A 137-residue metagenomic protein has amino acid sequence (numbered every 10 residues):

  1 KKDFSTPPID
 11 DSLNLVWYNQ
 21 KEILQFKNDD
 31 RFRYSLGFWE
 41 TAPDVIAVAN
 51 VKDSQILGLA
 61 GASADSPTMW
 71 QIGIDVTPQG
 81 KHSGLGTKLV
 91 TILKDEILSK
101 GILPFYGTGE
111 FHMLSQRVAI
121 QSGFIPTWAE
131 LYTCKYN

Functional and structural regions predicted by a protein language model:
K1-F4, T41-A47, A64, G107 (+1 more regions): Long, contiguous binding/interaction regions
K1-L24: Acyl-donor-binding surface of acyltransferase catalytic domains
K2, D29-D30: Phosphate/anion-contacting hairpin/loop surfaces
G37-M69, G73-T77: A conserved beta-strand-loop-helix scaffold within acyl/acetyltransferase catalytic domains
T68, I97-G109: Conserved GNAT acetyl-CoA-binding A-motif
H82-E96, R117, Q121: Conserved acetyl-CoA-binding loop-helix of GNAT-fold acetyltransferases
Y106-I120, I125, T133-Y136: Conserved beta-strand-loop-alpha-helix junction that forms the acyl-donor binding cleft
